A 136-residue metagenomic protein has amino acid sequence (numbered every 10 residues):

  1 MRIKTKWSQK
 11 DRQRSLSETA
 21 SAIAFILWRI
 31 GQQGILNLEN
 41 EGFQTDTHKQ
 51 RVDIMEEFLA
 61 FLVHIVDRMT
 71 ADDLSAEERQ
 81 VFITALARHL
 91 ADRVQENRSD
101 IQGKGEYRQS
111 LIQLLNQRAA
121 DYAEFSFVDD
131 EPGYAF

Functional and structural regions predicted by a protein language model:
M1-R14, S126-F136: Extended low-complexity intrinsically disordered regions
R2-D11, R88-S99: Cystatin/cathelin-like cysteine-protease inhibitor module
K4-Q50: Short N-terminal edge-element motif at the start of the domain
W28, Q32, L59, V63-A71 (+5 more regions): Amphipathic alpha-helical core segments of compact helical bundles
Q33-R79: N-terminal interaction modules that seed assembly of large macromolecular complexes
E77-A91: Amphipathic alpha-helical scaffolding segments
Q95-F136: Helix-driven interaction modules
